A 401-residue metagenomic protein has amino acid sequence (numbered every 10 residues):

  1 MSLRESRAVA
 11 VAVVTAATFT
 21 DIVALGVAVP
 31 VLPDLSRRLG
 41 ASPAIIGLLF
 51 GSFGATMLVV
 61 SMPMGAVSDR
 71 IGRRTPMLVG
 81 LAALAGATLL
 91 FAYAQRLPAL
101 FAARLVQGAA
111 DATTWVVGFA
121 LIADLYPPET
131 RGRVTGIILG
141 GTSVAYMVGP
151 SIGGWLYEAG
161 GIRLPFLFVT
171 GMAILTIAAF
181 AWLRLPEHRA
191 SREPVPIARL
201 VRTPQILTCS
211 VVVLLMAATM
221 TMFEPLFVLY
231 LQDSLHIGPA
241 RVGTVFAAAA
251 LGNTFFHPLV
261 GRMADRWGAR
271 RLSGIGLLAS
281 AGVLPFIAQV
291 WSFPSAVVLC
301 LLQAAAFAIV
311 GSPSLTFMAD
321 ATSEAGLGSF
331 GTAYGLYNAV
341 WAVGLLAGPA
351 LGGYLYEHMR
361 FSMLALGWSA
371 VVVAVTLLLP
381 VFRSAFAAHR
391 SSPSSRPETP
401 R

Functional and structural regions predicted by a protein language model:
G40, G72, Y93-P98, H236 (+2 more regions): Helix-breaking motifs and short loop linkers at transmembrane-helix boundaries and internal kinks in secondary membrane
G51-M64, A247-P258: Central cavity-lining transmembrane alpha-helices of secondary-active solute carriers, predominantly the Major
V59-Q95, A264-R270: Conserved MFS/SLC helix-loop-helix module at the cytosolic interface between two early adjacent transmembrane helices
A87, P98-V106, P294-Q303: Paired small-residue
A103-T142: Cytoplasmic helix-loop-helix junction between adjacent transmembrane helices in 12-TM secondary transporters
T114-Y126, V310-E324: Intracellular juxtamembrane helix-capping segments at the cytosolic ends of symmetry-related transmembrane helices
I137-A181: Helix-loop-helix hairpin linking two adjacent transmembrane segments in secondary transporters
T170-R189, L378-R383: C-terminal membrane-cytosol helix-exit motif in multi-pass small-molecule transporters
